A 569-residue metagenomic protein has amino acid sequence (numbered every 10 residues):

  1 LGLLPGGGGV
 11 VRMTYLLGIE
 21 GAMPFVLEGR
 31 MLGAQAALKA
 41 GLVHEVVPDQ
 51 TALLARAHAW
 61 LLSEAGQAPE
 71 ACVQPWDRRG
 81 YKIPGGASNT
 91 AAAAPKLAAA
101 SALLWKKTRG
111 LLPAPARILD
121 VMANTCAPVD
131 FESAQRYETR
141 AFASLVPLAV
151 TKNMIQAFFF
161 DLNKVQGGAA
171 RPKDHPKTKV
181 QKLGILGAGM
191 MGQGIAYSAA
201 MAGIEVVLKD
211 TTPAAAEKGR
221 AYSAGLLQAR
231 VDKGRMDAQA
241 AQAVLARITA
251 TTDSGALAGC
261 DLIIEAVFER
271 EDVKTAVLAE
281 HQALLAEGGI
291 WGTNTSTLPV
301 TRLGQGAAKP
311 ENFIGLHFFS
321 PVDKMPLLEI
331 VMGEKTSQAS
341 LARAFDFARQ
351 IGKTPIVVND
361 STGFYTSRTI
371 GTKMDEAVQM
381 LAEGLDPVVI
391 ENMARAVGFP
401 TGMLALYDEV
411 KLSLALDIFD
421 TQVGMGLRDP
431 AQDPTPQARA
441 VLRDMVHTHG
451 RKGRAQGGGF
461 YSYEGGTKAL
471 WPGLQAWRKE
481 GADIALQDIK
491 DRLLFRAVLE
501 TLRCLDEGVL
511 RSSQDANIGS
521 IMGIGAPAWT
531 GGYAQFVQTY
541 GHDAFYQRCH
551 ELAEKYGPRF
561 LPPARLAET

Functional and structural regions predicted by a protein language model:
L3-T569: N-terminal glycine-rich phosphate-binding loop for ADP-containing cofactors
